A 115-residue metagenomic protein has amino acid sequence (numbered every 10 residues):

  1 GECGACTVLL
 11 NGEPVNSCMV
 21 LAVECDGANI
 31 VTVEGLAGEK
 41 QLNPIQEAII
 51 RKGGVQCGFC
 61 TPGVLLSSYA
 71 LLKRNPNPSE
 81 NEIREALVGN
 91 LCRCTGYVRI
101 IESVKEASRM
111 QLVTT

Functional and structural regions predicted by a protein language model:
G1-T115: Signature of N-terminal electron-transfer/Fe-S-associated modules in redox systems
